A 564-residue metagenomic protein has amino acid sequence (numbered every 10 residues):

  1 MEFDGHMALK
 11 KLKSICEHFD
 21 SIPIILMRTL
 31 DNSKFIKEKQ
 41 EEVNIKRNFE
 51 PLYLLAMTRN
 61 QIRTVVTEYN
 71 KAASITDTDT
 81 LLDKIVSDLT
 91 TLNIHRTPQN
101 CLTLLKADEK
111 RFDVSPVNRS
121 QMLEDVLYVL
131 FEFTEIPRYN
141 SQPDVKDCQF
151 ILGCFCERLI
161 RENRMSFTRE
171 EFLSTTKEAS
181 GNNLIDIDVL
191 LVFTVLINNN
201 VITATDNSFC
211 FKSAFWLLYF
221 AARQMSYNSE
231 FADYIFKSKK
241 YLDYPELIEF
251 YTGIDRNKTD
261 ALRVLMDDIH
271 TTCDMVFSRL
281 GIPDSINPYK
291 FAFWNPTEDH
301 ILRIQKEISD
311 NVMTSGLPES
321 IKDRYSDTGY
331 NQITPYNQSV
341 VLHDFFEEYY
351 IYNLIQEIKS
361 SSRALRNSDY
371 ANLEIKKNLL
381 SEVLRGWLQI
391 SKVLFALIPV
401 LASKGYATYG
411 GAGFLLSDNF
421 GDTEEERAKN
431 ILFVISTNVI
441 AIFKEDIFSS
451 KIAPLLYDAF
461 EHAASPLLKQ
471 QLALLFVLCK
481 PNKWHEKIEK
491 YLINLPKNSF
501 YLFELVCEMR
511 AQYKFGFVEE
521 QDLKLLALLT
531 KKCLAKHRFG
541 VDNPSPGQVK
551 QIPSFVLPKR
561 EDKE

Functional and structural regions predicted by a protein language model:
M1-P137, V145, I151, A179-V192: P-loop NTPase signaling cores
F3, N32-K34, L218-Y219, K258-A261: Flexible loop/turn segments at secondary-structure boundaries
H18-S21, N48, D88, H95 (+4 more regions): Short, well-ordered loop/turn elements at secondary-structure boundaries
E38-V66, R161-K177, I197, A204 (+2 more regions): Long, acidic, intrinsically disordered low-complexity segments
S74-I75, K110-V117, R164-R169, S229-A232 (+1 more regions): Short, solvent-exposed secondary-structure capping/transition elements
C101-A107, G153-R161, L218-R223, E246-I254 (+1 more regions): Short, hydrophobic/amphipathic alpha-helical patches that form generic packing surfaces within helical domains
F112, Q121-A222: Extended helical regulatory/linker subdomains that flank P-loop NTPase cores
Q224, S229-E564: Extended amphipathic alpha-helical scaffold segments
